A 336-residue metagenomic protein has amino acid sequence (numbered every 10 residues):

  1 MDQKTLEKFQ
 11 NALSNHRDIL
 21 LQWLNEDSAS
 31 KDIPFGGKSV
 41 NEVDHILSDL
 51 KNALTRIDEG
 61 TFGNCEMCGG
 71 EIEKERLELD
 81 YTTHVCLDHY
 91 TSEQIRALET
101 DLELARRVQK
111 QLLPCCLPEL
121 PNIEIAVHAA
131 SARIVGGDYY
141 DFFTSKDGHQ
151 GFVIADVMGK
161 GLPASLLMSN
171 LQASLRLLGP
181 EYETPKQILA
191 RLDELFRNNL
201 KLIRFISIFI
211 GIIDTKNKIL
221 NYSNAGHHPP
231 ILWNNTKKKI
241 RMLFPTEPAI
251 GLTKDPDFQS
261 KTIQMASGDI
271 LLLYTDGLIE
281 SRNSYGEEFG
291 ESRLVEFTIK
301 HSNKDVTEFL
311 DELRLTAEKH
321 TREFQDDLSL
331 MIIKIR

Functional and structural regions predicted by a protein language model:
M1-E59: Interaction interfaces in information-processing and related assembly proteins
D58-F62, T82: Short metal-coordination and nucleic-acid-contact micro-motifs, chiefly zinc-binding Cys/His arrays
E66-C68, D88: Short, cysteine/histidine-rich loop/knuckle motifs that typically chelate Zn2+
I72, E93: Cys/His-rich microdomains that often coordinate metals
L79-S92: Cysteine-rich micro-motifs
Q94-I270, E323-R336: … and, occasionally, acidic/histidine-rich disordered N-termini of signaling adaptors
P163-E181, R241, M265, D269-T321: Active-site-proximal, acidic helix/loop segment immediately C-terminal to a metal-coordinating Asp/Glu
